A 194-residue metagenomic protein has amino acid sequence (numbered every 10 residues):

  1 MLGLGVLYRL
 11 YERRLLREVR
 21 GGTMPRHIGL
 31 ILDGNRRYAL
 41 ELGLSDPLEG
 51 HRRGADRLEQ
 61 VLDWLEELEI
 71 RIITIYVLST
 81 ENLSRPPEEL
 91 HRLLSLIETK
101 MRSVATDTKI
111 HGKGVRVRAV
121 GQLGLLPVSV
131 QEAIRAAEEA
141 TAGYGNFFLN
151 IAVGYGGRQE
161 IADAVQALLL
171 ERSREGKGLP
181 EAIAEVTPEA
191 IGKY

Functional and structural regions predicted by a protein language model:
M1-Y194: Flexible, compositionally biased loop and terminal segments
